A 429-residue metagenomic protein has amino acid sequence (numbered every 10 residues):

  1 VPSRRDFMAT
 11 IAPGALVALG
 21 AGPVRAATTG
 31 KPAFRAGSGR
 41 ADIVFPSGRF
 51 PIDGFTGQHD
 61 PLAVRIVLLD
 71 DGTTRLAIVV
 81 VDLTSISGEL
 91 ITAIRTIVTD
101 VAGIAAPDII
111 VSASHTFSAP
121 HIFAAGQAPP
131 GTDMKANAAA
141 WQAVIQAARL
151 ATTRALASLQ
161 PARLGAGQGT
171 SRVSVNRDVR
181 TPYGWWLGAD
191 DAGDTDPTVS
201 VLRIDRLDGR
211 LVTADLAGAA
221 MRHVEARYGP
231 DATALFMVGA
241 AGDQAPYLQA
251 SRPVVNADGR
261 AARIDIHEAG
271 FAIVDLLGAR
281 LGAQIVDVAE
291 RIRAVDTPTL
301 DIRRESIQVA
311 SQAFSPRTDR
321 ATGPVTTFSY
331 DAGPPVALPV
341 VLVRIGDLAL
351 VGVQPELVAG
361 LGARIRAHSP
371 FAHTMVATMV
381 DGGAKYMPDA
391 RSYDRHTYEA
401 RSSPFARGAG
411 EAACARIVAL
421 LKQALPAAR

Functional and structural regions predicted by a protein language model:
V1-P2: Secretory targeting signals
D6-R25: N-terminal export signals
A27-L276, G282, A289-R429: Conserved beta-alpha junction segments in alpha/beta enzyme cores
